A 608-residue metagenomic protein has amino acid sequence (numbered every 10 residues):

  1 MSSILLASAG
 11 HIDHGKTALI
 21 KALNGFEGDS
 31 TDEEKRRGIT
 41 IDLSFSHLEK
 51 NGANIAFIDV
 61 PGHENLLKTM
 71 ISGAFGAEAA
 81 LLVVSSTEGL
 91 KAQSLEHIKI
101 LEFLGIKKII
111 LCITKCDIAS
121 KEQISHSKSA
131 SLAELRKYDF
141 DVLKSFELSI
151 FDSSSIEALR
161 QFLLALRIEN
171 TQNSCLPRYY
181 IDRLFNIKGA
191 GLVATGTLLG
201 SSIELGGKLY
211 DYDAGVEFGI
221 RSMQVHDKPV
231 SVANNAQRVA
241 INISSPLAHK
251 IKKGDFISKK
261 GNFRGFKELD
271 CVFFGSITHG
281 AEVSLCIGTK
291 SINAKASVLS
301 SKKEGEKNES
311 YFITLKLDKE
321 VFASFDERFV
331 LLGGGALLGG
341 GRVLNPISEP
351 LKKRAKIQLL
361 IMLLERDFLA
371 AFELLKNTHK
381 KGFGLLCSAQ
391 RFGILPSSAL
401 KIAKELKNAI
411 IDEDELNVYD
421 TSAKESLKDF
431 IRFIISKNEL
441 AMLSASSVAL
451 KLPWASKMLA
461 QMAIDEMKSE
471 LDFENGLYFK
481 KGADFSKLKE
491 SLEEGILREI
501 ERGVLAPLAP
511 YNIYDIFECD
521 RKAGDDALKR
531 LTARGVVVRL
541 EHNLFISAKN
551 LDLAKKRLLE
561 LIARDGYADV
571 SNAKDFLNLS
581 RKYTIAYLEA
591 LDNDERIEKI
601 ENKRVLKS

Functional and structural regions predicted by a protein language model:
M1-F57, G207: Conserved G1/Walker A P-loop phosphate-binding module
S8, K108, A119-Q123, A133 (+4 more regions): C-terminal effector modules of nucleic-acid-centric enzymes and ribosome-associated factors
A9-H11, E33, R37-I39, S46-E49 (+10 more regions): Replace "in large, NTP-powered and nucleic-acid-processing enzymes" with "in large, NTP-powered factors and other
D13, L19, G38, D59 (+9 more regions): Residue-level signature of catalytic and energy-coupling elements of molecular machines, predominantly ATP/GTP-dependent
P61-E64, F75-E96, I106-S125: Conserved Switch II/interswitch segment of TRAFAC-class P-loop GTPases
H63-E64, T87-L90, I106, K115-A119 (+5 more regions): Conserved nucleotide-binding/hydrolysis micro-motifs of P-loop NTPases
C116, A133-I277: Conserved catalytic-core segments of large NTP-driven translation/proteostasis enzymes
